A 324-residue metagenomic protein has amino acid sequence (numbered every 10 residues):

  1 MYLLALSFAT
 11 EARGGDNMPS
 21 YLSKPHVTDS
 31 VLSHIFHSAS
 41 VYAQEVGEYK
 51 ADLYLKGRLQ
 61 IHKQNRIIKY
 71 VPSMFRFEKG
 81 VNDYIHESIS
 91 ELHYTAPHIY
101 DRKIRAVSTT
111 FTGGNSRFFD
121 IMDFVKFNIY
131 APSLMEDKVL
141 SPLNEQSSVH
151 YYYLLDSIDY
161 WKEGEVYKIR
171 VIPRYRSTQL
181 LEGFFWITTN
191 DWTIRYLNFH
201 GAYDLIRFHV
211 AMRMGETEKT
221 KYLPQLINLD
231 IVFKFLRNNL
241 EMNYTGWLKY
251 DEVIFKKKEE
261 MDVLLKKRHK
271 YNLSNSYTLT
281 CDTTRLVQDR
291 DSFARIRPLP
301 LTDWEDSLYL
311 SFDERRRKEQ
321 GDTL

Functional and structural regions predicted by a protein language model:
A5, A9-G15: Boundary at the C-terminal end of the N-terminal hydrophobic targeting segment
G15-V166, R174-L180, Y244-L324: Structured extracytoplasmic
L154, G164-H269: Gly/Pro-enriched, hydrophobic low-complexity segments that function as extracytoplasmic propeptides/linkers
